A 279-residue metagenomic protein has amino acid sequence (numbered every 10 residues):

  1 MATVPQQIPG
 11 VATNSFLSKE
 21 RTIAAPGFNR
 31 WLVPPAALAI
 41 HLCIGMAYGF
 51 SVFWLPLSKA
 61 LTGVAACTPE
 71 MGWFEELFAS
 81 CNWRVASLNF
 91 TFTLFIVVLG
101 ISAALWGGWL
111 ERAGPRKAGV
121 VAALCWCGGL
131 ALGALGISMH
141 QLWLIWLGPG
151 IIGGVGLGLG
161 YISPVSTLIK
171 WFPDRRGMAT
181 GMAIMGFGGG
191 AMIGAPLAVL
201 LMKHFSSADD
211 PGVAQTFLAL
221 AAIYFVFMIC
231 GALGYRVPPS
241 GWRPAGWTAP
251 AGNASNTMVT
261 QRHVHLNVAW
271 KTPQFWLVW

Functional and structural regions predicted by a protein language model:
M1-W279: A structural feature recognizing the 12-helix transmembrane core of secondary solute carriers
